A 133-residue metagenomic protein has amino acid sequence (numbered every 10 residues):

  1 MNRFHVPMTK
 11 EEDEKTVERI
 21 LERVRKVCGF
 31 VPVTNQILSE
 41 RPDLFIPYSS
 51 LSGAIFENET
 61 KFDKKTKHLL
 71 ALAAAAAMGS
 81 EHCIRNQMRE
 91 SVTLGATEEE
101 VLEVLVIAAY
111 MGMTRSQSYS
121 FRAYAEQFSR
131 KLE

Functional and structural regions predicted by a protein language model:
M1-F62, Y119-E133: Acidic, glycine/proline-rich low-complexity segments that act as flexible tails and inter-domain linkers
N35, S52-G53, A71, M88-V92: Amphipathic alpha-helical segments within well-ordered protein domains
A54, E59-L69, V92-T93, E100: Amphipathic alpha-helical hairpins
L70-N86: Short, thiol/selenol-centered motifs that function as redox-active sites or metal-ligating centers
H82-R85, R89, M113-S116: Charged/polar positions within long, soluble alpha-helices
Q87-E98, Q127: Iron-sulfur (Fe-S) cluster-binding segments and ferredoxin-like electron-carrier domains, especially [2Fe-2S]
E99-V106: Beta-strand segments within the central parallel beta-sheet cores of soluble alpha/beta enzyme folds
V106-F121: Short Fe-S-cluster ligation motifs
